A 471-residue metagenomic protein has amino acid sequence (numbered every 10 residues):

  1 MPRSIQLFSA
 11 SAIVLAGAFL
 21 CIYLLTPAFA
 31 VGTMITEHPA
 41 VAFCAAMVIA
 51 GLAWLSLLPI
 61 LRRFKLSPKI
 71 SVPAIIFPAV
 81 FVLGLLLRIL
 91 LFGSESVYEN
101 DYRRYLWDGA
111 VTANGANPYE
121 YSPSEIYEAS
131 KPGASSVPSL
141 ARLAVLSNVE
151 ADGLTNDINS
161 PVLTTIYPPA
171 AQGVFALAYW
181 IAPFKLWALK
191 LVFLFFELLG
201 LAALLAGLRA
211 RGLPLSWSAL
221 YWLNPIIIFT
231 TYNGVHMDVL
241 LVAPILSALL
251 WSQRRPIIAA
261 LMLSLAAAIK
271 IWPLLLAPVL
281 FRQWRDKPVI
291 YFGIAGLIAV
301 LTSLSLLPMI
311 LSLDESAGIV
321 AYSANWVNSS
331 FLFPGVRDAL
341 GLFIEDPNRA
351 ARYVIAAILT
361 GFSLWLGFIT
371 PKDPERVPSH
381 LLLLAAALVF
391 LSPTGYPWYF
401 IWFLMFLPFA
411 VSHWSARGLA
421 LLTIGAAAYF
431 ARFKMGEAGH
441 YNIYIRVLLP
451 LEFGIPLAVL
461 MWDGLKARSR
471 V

Functional and structural regions predicted by a protein language model:
M1-V327, R337, E345, R349-V471: Multi-pass membrane glycosyltransferase architecture that uses lipid-linked
L332: Short alpha-helix
